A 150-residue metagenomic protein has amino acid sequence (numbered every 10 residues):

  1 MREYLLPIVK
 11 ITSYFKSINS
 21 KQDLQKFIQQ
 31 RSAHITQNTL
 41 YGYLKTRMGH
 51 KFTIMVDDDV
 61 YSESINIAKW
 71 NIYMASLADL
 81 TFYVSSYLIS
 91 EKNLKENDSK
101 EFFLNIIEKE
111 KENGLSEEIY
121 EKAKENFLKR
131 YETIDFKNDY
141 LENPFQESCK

Functional and structural regions predicted by a protein language model:
M1-D57: Leu/Val/Ala/Ile-rich N-terminal alpha-helices, chiefly Sec-type signal peptides and the beginnings
S20-K21, I28, S64-A68, K95-D98 (+1 more regions): Alpha-helix capping and helix-coil boundary motifs
D23, D57-D59, D79, D98 (+2 more regions): Acidic-enriched, low-complexity/disordered segments with a strong bias for Aspartate over Glutamate
Q29, A33-Q37, K69, Y73-L77 (+3 more regions): Short runs of predominantly hydrophobic/aromatic residues within well-ordered alpha helices that form helix-helix
I35-Q37, S64, E125: Generic detection of intrinsically disordered/low-complexity segments and helix-coil linkers/edges
G42-L94: N-terminal interaction modules that seed assembly of large macromolecular complexes
K45-R47, K100-K150: Polybasic, proline/glycine-rich intrinsically disordered low-complexity segments
S85-K100, L115-I119: Short, solvent-exposed secondary-structure capping/transition elements
